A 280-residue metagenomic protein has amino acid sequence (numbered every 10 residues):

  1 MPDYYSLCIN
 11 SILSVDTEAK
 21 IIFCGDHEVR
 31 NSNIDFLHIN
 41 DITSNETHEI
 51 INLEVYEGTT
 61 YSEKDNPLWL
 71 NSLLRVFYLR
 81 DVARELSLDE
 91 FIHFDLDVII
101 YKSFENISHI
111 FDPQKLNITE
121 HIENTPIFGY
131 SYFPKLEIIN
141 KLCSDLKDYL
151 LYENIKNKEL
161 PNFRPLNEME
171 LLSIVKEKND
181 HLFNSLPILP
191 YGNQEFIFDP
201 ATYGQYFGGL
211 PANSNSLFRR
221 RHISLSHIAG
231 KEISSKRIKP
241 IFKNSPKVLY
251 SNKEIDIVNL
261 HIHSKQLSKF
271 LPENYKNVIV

Functional and structural regions predicted by a protein language model:
M1-Y61, K135-E137, K141, S264-V280: N-terminal anchoring/stem segment of glycosyltransferases
P2, W69-L73, P165: A conditional alpha-helix N-cap/helix-loop micro-motif detector
L7, S32-I34, K102-N106, I174: A short acidic (Asp/Glu
V15-A19, D81-I92, D112-P113, P134-N140 (+1 more regions): Secondary-structure boundary elements
S62-L68: Surface-exposed cleft-lining segments at the edges of enzyme active sites
N71-N117: GT-A fold catalytic core of metal-dependent nucleotide-sugar glycosyltransferases, centered on the diacidic
P113-Y130: A short, conserved acidic/glycine-rich loop-to-beta-strand motif that forms the donor nucleotide-sugar/metal
N140-V280: Catalytic core and acceptor-binding pocket of nucleotide-sugar-dependent glycosyltransferases
